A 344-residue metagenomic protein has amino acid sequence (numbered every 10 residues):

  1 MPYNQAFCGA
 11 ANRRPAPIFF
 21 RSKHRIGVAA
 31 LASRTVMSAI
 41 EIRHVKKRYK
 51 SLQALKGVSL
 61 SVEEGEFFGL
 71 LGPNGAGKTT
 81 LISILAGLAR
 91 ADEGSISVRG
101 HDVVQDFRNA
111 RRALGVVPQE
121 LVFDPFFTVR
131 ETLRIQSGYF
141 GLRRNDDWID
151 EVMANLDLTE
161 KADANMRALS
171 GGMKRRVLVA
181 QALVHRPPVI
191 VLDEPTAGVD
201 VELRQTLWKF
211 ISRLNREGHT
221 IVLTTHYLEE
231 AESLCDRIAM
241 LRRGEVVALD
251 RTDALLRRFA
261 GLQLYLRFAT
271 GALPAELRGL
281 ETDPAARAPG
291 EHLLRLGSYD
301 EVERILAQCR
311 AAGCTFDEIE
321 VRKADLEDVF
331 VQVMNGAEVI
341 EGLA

Functional and structural regions predicted by a protein language model:
Y3, I18-K46, G336-A344: ABC-family P-loop ATPase nucleotide-binding domain
I40, K47-R242, A248: ABC transporter nucleotide-binding domains
D106, R251, E301: Short acidic active-site motifs
W208-L296: ABC transporter nucleotide-binding domain
G261-M334, A344: Short, charged/small-residue-rich alpha-helical element at the C-terminal edge of ABC transporter nucleotide-binding
